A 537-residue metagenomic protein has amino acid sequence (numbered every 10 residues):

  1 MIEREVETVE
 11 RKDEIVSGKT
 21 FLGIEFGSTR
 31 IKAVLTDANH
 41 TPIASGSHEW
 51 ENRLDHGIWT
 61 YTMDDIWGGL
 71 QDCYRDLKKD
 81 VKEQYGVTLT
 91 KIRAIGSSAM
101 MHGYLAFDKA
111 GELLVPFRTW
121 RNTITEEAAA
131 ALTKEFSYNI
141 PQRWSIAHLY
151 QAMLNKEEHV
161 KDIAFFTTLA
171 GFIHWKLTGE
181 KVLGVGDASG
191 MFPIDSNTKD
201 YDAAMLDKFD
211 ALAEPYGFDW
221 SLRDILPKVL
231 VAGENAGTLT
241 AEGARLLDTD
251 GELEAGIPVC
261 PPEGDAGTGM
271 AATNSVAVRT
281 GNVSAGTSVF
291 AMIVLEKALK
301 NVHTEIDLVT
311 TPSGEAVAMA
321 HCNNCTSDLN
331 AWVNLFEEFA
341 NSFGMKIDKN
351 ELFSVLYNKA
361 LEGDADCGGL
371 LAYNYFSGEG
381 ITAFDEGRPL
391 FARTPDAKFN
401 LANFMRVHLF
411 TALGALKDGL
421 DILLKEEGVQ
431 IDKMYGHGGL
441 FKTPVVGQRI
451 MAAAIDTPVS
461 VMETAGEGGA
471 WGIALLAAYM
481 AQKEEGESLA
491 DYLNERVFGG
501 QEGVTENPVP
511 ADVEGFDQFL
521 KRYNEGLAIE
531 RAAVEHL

Functional and structural regions predicted by a protein language model:
M1-P116, A130-A131, D162, R223 (+4 more regions): N-terminal glycine/serine-rich phosphate-binding loop of ATP-dependent small-molecule kinases, especially carbohydrate
E10-V16, L22-G23, L89, A130-Q142 (+5 more regions): Active-site core segments that coordinate phosphate-bearing ligands/cofactors across diverse enzyme families
A44, Y216-E234: Core alpha/beta catalytic barrel or barrel-like domain that forms the active/cofactor pocket in diverse metabolic
W50-T60, L132, V185-A188, W220-L226 (+2 more regions): Gly-rich Lys/Arg/Thr-decorated short loops/hinges at beta-loop-alpha junctions or inter-strand turns that position
K82-T119, P141, H174-G186, G190-D195 (+1 more regions): Short beta-strand-loop/turn "lid" adjacent to the catalytic site in phosphate-handling enzymes
N122: Carbohydrate-associated surface elements
S145: Internal, well-ordered alpha/beta segment that forms a basic, Gly-enriched binding/recognition surface
